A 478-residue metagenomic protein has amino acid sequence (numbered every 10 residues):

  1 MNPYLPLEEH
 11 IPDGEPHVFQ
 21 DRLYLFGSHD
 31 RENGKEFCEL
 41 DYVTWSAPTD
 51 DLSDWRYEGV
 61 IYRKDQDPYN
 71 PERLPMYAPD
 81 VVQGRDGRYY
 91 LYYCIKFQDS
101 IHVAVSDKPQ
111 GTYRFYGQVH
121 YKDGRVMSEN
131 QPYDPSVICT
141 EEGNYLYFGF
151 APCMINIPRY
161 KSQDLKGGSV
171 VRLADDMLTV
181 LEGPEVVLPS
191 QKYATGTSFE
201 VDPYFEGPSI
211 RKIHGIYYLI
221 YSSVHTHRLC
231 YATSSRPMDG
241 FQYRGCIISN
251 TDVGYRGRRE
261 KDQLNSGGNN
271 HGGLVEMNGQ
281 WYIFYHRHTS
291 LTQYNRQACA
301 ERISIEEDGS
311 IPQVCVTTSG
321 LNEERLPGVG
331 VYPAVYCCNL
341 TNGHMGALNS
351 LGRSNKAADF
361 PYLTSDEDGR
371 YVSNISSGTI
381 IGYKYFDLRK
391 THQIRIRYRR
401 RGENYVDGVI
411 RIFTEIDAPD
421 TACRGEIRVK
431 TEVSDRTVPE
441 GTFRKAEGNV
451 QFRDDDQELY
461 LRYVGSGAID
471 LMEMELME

Functional and structural regions predicted by a protein language model:
M1-E478: Carbohydrate-active catalytic/glycan-binding domains of CAZyme proteins, especially the secreted or lumenal ectodomains
